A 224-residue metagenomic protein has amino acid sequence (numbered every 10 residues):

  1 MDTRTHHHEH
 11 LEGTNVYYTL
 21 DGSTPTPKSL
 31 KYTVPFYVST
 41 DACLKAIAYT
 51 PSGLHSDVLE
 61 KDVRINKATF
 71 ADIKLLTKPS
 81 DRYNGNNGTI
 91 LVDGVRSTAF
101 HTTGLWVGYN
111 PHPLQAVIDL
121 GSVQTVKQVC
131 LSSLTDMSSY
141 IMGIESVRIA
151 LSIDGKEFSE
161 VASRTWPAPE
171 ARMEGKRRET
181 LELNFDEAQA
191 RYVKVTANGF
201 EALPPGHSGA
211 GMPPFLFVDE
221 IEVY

Functional and structural regions predicted by a protein language model:
M1-Q115, L134: Short, compositionally stereotyped local motifs that mark structural "simplifiers"
T26, F36, A168-E170, P214-F215: Generic low-complexity segments that are intrinsically disordered, proline-rich and/or Lys/Arg-biased
L76-S80, R164-T165, A210-M212: Short intrinsically disordered coil segments
T98-A162, R177-Y224: Aromatic, loop-rich ligand-recognition surfaces of beta-strand-rich domains
E160-A171: Solvent-exposed serine/threonine-rich low-complexity stretches and specific carbohydrate-binding patches
R172-K176: Short glycine-/Asp-/Thr-/Trp-enriched loop segments that recur within the blades of beta-propeller repeat domains
